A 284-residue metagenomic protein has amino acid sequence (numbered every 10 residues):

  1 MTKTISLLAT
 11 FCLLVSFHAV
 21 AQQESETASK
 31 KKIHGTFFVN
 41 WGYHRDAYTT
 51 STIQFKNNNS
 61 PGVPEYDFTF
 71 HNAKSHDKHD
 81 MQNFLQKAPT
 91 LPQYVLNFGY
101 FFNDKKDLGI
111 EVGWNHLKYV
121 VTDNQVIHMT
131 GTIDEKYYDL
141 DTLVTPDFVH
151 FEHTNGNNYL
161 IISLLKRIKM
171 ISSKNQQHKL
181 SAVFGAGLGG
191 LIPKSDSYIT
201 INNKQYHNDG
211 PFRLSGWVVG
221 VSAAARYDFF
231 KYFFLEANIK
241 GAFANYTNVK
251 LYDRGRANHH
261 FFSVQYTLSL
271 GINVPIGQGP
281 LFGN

Functional and structural regions predicted by a protein language model:
M1-S29: Bacterial Sec-dependent N-terminal signal peptides
Q22-F101, Q265-N284: Short glycine/proline- and aromatic-enriched beta-strand/turn motifs that initiate or cap beta-hairpins
E26-T27, M81-F84, P146-H153, N203-P211 (+1 more regions): Extracellular loop and loop/strand-boundary signature of outer-membrane beta-barrel proteins
I33-F37, T90-Y94, T154-L160, L180 (+2 more regions): Residues that define the transmembrane beta-barrel architecture of outer-membrane proteins
Q54-F70, F102, L165-Y252, V274: Outer-membrane beta-barrel transmembrane domain signature
N57-V149, R226, F230-F234, A242 (+1 more regions): Glycine- and aromatic-enriched membrane insertion/assembly motifs of diderm outer-membrane and organelle channel
N97-I199, S269-G279: Gram-negative (and chloroplast) outer-membrane scaffold detector with strong preference for beta-barrel transmembrane
P211, N238, Y246, K250 (+1 more regions): Outer membrane beta-barrel transmembrane domains
